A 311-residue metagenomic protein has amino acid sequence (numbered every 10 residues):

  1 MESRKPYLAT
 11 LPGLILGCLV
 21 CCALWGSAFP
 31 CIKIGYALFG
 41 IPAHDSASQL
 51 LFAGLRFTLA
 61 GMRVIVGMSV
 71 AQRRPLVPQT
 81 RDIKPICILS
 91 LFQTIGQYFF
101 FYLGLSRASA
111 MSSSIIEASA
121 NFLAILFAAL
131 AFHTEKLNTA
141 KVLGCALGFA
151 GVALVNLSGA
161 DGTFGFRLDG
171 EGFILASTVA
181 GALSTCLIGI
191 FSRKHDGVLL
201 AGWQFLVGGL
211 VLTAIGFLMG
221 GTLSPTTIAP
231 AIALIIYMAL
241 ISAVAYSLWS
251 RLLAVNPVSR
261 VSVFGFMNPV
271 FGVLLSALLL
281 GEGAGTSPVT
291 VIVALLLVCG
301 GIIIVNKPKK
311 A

Functional and structural regions predicted by a protein language model:
M1-G54, T163-I190, L210, I235 (+2 more regions): Glycine-/small-residue-enriched transmembrane alpha-helix faces in small-molecule transporters and effluxers
E2-L8, F57, N156-L157, A231 (+1 more regions): C-terminal-most transmembrane helix of multi-pass membrane proteins
T10-I15, D45-S48, P78-K84, L157-A180 (+2 more regions): Juxtamembrane helix-entry segments on the extracytoplasmic side of multipass membrane proteins
A28, S69-S113, E117, L154 (+1 more regions): Specific transmembrane alpha-helical segments of multi-pass solute transporters/efflux pumps, especially DMT/EamA
G35, F52, G104, L130-H133 (+6 more regions): Hydrophobic/aromatic residues within transmembrane alpha-helices of multi-pass small-molecule transporters
L38-Q93, L123-F127, A180-L187, G202-G220 (+2 more regions): Transmembrane alpha-helices of multi-pass small-molecule transport proteins
L55, T94, Y98, S112-A120 (+2 more regions): Helix-helix packing/entry segments at the starts of transmembrane helices
E117, H133-L154, F164-G170, G281-G301: Loop-to-transmembrane alpha-helix entry segments
